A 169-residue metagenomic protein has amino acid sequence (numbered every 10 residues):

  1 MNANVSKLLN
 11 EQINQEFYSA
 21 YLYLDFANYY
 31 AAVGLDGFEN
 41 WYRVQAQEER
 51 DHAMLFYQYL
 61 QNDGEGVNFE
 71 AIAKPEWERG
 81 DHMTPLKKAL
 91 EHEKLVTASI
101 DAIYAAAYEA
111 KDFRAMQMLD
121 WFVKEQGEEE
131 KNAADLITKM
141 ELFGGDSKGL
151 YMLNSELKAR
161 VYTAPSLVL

Functional and structural regions predicted by a protein language model:
M1-L169: Iron-associated oxidoreductase/ferritin-like identity signal
